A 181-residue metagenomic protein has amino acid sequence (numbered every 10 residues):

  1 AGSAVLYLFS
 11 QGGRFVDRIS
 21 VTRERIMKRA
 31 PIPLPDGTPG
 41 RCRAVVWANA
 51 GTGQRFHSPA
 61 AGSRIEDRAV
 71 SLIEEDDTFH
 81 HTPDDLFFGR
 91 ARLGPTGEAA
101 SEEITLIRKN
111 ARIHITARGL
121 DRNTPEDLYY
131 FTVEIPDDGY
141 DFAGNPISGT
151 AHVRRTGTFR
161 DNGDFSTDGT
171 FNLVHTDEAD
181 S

Functional and structural regions predicted by a protein language model:
A1, T105-G119: A short, Gly/Thr-enriched small/hydrophobic beta-strand-prone motif that recurs across taxa
G2-S58, P125-S181: Tryptophan-paired
G12-N110: Short, low-hydrophobicity acidic/polar segments
D121-N123: Short beta-strands and strand-coil junctions in structured, solvent-facing domains, enriched
